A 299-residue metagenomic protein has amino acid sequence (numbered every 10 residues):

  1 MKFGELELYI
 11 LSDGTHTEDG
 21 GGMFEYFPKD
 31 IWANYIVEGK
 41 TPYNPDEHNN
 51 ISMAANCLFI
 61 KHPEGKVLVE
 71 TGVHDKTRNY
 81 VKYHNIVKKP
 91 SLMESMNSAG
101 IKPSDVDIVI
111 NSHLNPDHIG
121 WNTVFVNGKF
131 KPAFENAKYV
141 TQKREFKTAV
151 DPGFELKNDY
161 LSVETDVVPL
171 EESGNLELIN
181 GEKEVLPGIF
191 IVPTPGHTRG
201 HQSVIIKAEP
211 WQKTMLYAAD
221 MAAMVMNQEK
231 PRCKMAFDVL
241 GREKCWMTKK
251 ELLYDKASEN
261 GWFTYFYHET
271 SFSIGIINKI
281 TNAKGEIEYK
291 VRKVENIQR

Functional and structural regions predicted by a protein language model:
M1-N97, D105-I108, Q212-D220: Metallo-beta-lactamase
D13-G14, T71-H74, L114, R144-E145 (+4 more regions): Active-site metal-binding loops of divalent metal-dependent hydrolases
N50-A54, P195-R199, E269: A short catalytic or substrate-binding loop motif that flags glycine-/basic-rich loops and adjacent residues that bind
K82, I119-K129, G275-K279: Metal-dependent catalytic neighborhoods of phosphoester/phosphodiester hydrolases
Y83-P90, E94, E209-R299: Cap/insert and terminal regions of metallo-dependent hydrolase folds
V87-I101, D105, A133-P193, C245-G261: Metallo-beta-lactamase
V106-D117: Metallo-beta-lactamase
I119-W121, F190-S203: Active-site glycine- and acidic-residue-rich loops that bind and position anionic ligands or nucleotide-like cofactors
